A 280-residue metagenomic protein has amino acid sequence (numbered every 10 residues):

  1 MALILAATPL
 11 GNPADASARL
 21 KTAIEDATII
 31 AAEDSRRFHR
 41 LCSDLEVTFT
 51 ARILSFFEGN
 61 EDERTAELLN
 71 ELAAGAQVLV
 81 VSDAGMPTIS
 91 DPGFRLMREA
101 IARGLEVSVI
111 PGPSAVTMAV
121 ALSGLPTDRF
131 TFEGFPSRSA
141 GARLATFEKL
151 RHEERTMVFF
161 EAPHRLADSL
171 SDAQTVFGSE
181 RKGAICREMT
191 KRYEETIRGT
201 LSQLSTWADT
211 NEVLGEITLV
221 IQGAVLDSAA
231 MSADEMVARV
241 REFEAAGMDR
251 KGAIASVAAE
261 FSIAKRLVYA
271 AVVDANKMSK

Functional and structural regions predicted by a protein language model:
M1-A2, G75-L79, R155-T156: Loop/turn-to-beta-strand initiation segments
M1-E58: Glycine-rich, flexible N-terminal cofactor/catalytic loop recognition
I24-I30, G104-S108, T156-M157: Short active-site oxyanion
L54-D62, P136-S139: Conserved helicase motor
T65-S114, M118: Glycine/small-residue-rich loop that forms an oxyanion/phosphate-binding "nest" at active or ligand-binding sites
Q77, T156, P163-K280: A contiguous loop/helix-start segment that scaffolds small-molecule binding in enzyme catalytic cores
R95-E153: Class I SAM-dependent methyltransferase SAM-binding "motif I" and its flanking Rossmann-like core
V109-G112, F159, I185: General beta-strand structural signal in soluble alpha/beta enzymes
